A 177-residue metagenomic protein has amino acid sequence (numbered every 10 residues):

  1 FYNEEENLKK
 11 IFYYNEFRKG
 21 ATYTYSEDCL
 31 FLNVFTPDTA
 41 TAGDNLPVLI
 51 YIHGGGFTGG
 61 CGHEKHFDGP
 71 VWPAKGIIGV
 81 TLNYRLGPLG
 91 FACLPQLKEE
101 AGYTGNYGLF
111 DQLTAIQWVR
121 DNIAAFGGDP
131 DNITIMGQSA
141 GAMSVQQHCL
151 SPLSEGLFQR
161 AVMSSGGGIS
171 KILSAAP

Functional and structural regions predicted by a protein language model:
F1-E27: Aromatic- and Gly/Pro-rich amphipathic surface segment
R18-P177: Serine-hydrolase-like catalytic core of hydrolytic proteins
